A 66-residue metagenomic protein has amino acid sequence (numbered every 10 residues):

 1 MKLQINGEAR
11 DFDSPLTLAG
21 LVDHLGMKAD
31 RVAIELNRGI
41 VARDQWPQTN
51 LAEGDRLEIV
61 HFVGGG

Functional and structural regions predicted by a protein language model:
M1-G65: Ubiquitin-like/PB1-type beta-grasp interaction modules and other compact soluble beta-rich domains
